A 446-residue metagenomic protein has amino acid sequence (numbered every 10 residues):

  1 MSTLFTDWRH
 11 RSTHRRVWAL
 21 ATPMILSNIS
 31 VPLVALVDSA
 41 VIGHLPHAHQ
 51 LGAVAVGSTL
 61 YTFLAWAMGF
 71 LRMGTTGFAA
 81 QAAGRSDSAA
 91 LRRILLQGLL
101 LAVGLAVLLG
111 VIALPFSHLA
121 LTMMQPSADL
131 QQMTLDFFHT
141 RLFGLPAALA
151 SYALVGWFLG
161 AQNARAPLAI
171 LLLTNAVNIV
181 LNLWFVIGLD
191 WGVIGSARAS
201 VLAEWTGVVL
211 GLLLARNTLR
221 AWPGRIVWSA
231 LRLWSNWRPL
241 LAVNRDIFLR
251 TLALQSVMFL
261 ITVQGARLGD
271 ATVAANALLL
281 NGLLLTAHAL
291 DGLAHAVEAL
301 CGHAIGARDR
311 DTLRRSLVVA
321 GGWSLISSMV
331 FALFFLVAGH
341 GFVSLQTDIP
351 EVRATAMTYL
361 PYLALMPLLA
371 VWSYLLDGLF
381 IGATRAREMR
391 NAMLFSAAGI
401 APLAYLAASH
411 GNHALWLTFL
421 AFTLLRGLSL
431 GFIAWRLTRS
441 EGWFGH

Functional and structural regions predicted by a protein language model:
M1-A21, A79-P146, V177-V180, V186-R245 (+2 more regions): Short alpha-helical transmembrane segments in multi-pass integral membrane proteins
I25-M73, G77, R141-A148, R238-H303 (+3 more regions): Transmembrane helix-bundle signature of multi-pass secondary active exporters and lipid flippases
L36, L45-A48, A82-R85, G160-A161 (+5 more regions): Helix-loop interface residues and adjacent transmembrane-helix termini in multi-pass membrane transporters, primarily
L36-A40, L119, A153-W157, I179-W184 (+5 more regions): Alpha-helical transmembrane segments of multipass membrane proteins
L36-S39, H340-G341, T384: Non-cytoplasmic
S39, A48-L51, S88, A164 (+5 more regions): Membrane-helix interface/capping residues of multi-pass secondary transporters
A53-V111, A148-P167, A275-V337, S373-T384 (+1 more regions): Small-residue-rich hydrophobic transmembrane alpha-helices
R72, T140-G160, P167-N178, S196-L212 (+4 more regions): Short runs within selected transmembrane alpha-helices of multi-pass transporters and secretion channels
